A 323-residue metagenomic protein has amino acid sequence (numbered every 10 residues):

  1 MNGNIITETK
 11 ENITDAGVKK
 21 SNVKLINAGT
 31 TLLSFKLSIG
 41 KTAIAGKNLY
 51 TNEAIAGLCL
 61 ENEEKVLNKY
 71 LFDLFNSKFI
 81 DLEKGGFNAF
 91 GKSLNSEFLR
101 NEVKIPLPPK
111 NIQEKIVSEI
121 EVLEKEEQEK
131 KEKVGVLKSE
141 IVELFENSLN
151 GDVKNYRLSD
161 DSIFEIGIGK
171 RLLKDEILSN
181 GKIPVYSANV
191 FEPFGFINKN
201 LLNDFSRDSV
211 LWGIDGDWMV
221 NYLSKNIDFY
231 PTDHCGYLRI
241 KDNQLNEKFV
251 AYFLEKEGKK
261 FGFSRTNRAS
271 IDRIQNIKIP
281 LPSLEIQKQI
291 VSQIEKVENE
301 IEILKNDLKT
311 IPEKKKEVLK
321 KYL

Functional and structural regions predicted by a protein language model:
M1-A28, S159-R207, K225, P231-D233: Sequence-specific dsDNA recognition surfaces
N4-E11, N27-A28, L37, I44-Y50 (+3 more regions): Basic, amphipathic alpha-helical recognition segments used for DNA target recognition
T31, S209-V210: Structural motif
L33-S34, A188: A generic structural signal for residues embedded in beta-strands
K104-F191, P280-L323: Non-catalytic DNA-recognition/assembly elements of restriction-modification systems
